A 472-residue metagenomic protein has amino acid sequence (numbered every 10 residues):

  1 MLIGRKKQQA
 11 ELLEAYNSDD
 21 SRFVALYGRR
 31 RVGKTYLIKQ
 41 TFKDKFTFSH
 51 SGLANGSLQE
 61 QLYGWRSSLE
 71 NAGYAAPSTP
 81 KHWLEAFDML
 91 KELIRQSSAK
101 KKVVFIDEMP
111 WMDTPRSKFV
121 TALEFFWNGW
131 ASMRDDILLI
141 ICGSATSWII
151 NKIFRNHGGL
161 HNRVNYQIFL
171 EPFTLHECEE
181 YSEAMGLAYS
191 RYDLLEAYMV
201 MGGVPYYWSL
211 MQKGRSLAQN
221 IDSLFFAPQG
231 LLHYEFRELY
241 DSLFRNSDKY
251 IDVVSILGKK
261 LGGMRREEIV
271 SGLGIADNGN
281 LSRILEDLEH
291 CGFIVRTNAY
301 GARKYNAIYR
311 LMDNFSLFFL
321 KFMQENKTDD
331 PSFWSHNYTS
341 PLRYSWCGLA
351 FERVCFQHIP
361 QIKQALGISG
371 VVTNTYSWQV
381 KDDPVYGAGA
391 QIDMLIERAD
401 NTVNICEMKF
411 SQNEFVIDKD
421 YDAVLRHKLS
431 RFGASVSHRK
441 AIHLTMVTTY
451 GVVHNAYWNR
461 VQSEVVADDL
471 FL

Functional and structural regions predicted by a protein language model:
M1-N337, L444: Phosphate-binding site recognition
Y300, A307-L472: A cross-kingdom feature that marks ATP-driven nucleic-acid transaction machinery
